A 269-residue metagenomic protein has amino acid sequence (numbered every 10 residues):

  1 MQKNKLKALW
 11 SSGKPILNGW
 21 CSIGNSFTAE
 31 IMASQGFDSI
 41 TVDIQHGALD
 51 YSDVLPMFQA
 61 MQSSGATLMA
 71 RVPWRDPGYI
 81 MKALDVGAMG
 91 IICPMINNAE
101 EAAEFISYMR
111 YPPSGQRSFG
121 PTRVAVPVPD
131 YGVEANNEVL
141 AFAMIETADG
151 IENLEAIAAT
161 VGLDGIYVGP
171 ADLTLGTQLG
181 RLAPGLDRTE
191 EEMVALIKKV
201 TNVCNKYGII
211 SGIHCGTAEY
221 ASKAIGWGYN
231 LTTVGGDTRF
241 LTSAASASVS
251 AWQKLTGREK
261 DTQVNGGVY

Functional and structural regions predicted by a protein language model:
M1-Y269: Expand to "…catalyze enediolate/carbanion chemistry for C-C bond making/breaking, isomerization, decarboxylation
